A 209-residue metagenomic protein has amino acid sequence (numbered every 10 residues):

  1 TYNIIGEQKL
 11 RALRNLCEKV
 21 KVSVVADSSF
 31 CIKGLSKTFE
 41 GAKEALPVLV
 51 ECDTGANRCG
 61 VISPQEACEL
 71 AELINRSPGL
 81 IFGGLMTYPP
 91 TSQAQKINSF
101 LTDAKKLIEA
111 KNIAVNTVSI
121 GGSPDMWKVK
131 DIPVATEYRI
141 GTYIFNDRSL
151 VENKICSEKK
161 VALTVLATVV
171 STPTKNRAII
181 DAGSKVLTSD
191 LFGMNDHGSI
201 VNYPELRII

Functional and structural regions predicted by a protein language model:
T1-A94: Active-site-proximal beta-alpha core segment in soluble small-molecule metabolic enzymes
K96-I209: Active-site anion/phosphate-binding pocket segments in diverse small-molecule metabolic enzymes
